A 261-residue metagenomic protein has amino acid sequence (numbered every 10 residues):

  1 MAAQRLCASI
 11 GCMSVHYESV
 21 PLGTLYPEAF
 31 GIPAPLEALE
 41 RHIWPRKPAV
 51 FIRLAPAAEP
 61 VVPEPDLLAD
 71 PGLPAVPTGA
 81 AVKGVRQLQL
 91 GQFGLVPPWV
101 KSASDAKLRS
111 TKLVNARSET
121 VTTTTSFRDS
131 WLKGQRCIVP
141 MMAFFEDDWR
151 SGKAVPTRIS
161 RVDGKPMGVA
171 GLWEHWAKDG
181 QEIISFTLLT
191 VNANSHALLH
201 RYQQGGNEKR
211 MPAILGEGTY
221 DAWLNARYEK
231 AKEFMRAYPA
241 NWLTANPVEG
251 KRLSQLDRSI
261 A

Functional and structural regions predicted by a protein language model:
A2-A8, C12, T24, L67 (+3 more regions): C-terminal accessory segment of soluble enzyme catalytic cores
A2-L95, E229-E233, R258: Extreme N-terminus nucleophile/cap motif
H42-R46, R86, L132, G152 (+1 more regions): Short, surface-exposed loop/turn motifs at beta-strand boundaries within globular domains
D70-R128: A glycine-rich, hydrophobic loop/mini-helix early in the fold
G91, P98, S160-N192: A motif-centric signal for short, conserved binding hotspots located in accessible loops or intrinsically disordered
E119-T122, L189-L198: Short, structured beta-strand/loop micro-motifs enriched in basic residues and often containing a Trp
T125-S151, G218: Conserved SET/PR-domain catalytic core that frames the SAM/AdoMet-binding pocket
R136, D148-G168: Catalytic cores of histone-lysine modification enzymes
